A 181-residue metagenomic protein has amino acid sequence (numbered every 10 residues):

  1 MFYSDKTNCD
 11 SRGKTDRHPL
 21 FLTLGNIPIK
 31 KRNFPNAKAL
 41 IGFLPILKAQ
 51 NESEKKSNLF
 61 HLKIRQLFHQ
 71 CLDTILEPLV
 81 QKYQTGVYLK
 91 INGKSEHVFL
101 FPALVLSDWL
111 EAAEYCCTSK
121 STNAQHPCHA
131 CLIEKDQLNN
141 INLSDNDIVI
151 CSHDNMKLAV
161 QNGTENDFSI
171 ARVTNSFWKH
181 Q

Functional and structural regions predicted by a protein language model:
F2, N51-L72, L76-Q181: Charged (Asp/Glu and Lys/Arg) segments that form or flank catalytic channels of large polymer- and nucleotide-handling
Y3-A49: Acidic, metal-ligating active-site segments
